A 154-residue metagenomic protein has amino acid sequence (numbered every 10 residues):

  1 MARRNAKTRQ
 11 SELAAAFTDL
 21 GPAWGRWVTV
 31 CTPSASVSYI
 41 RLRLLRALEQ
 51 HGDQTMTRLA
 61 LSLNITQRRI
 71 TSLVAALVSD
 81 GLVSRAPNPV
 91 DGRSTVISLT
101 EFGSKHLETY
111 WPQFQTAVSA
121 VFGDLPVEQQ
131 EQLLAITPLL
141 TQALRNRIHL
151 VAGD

Functional and structural regions predicted by a protein language model:
M1-T8, E128-D154: C-terminal regulatory/oligomerization modules of transcriptional regulators
M1-Y39: N-terminal leader segment of winged-helix/HTH proteins
A15, D19, R43, Q132-A135 (+1 more regions): Amphipathic alpha-helical interaction segments
F17-L20, W24-C31, L63, H106 (+2 more regions): Alpha-helical linker/hinge and terminal dimerization helices associated with HTH transcriptional regulators
G25-R69, D80, V96, D154: N-terminal helix-turn-helix DNA-binding core of bacterial DNA-binding proteins
A75-L134, P138: Charged, amphipathic alpha-helical coiled-coil/dimerization segments
